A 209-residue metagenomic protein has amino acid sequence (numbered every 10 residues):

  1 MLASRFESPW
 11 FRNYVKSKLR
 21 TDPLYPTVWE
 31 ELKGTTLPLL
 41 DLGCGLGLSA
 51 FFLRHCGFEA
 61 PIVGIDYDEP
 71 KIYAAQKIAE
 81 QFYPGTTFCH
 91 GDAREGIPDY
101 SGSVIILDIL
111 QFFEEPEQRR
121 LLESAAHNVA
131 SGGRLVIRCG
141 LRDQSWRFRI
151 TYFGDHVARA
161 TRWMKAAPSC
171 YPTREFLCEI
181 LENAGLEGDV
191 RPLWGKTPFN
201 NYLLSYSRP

Functional and structural regions predicted by a protein language model:
M1-L37, L46-I97, P116, V136-P209: Class I (Rossmann-like) S-adenosyl-L-methionine-dependent methyltransferase catalytic domain, capturing the SAM-binding
L42: Conserved beta-strand/loop positions that form the S-adenosyl-L-methionine
S101: Alpha/beta-hydrolase fold active-site loops
I105: A conserved beta-strand element that flanks and buttresses the S-adenosyl-L-methionine
D108-I109: Short catalytic micro-motifs in class I SAM-dependent methyltransferases
R119-S131: A short glycine-rich, Lys/Arg-flanked "PGG" loop and its adjoining helix->strand segment in the class I
